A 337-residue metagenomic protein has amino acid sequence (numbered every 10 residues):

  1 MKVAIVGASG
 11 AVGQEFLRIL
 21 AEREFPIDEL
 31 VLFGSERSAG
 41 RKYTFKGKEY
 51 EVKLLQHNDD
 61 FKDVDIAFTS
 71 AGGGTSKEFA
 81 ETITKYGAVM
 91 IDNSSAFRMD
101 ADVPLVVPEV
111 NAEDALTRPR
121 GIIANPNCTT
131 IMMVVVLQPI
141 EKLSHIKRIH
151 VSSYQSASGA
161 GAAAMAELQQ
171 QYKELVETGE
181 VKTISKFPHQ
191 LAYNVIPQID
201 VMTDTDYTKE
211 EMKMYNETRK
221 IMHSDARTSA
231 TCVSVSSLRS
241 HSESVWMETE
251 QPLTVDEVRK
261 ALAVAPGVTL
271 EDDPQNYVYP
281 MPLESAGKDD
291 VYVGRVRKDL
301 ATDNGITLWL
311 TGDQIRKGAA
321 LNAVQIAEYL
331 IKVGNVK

Functional and structural regions predicted by a protein language model:
M1-L191, R227, V291-Y292, V296-T302 (+3 more regions): N-terminal Rossmann-like NAD(P) cofactor-binding subdomain of oxidoreductases, focused on the glycine-rich
A67, A157-K337: Charged docking surfaces used in two-component/phosphorelay signaling
